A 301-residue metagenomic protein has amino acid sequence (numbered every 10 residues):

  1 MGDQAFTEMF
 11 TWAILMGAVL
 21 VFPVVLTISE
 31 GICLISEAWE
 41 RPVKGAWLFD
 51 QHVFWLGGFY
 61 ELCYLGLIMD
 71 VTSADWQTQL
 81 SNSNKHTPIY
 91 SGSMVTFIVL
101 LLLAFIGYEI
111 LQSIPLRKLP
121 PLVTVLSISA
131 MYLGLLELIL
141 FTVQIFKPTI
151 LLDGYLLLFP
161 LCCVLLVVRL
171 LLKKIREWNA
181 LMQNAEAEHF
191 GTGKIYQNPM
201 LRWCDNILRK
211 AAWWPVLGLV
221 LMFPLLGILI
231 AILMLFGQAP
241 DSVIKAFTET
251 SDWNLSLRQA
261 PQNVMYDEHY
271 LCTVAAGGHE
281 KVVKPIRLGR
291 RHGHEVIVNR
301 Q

Functional and structural regions predicted by a protein language model:
M1-Q301: Long, compositionally biased charged/polar accessory segments in the mid-to-C-terminal portions of proteins
